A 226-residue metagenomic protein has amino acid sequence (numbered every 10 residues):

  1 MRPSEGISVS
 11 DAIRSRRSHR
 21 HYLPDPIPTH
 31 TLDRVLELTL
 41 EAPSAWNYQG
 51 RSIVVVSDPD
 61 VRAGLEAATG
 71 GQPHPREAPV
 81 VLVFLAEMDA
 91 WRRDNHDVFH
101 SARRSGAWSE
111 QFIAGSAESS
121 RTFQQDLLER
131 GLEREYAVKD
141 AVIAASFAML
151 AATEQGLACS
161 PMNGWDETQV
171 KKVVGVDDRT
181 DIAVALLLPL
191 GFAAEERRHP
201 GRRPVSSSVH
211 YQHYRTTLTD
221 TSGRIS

Functional and structural regions predicted by a protein language model:
M1-S226: Acidic, surface-exposed loops and disordered segments
